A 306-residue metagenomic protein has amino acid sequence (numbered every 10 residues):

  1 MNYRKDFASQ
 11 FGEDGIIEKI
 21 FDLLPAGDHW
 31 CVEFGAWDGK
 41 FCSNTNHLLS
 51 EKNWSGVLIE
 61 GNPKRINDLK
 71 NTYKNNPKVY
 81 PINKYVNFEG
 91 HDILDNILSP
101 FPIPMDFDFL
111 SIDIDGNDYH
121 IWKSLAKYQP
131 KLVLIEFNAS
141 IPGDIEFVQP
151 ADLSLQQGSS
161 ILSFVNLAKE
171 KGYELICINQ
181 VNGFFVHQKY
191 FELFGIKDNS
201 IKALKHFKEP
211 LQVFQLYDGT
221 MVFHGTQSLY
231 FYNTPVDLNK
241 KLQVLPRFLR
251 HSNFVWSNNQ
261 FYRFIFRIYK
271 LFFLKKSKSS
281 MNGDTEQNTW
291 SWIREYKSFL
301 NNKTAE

Functional and structural regions predicted by a protein language model:
N2, L23, L229-F231, F254 (+1 more regions): Hydrophobic transmembrane signal anchors and adjacent membrane-proximal interface regions, especially in viral
N2-K5, D28-C31, M105-D108, L155-S159: N-terminal start-of-chain detector that recognizes signal peptides and the immediate post-cleavage beginning
Y3-P100, I112, A139-P142, Y217-G219 (+1 more regions): SAM cofactor-binding core of SAM-dependent methyltransferases, primarily the Rossmann-like beta-alpha-beta module
F21, P25, Y73, P77 (+8 more regions): Generic secondary-structure transition motif, activating predominantly at the C-termini of alpha-helices
D28-F34, K169-E174, K276: Short, charged low-complexity linear motifs
N46-H47, W54-S55, D106-I112, G116-W256 (+2 more regions): Conserved acidic-Pro-Pro-aromatic motif
I268-E306: C-terminal non-catalytic accessory extensions
